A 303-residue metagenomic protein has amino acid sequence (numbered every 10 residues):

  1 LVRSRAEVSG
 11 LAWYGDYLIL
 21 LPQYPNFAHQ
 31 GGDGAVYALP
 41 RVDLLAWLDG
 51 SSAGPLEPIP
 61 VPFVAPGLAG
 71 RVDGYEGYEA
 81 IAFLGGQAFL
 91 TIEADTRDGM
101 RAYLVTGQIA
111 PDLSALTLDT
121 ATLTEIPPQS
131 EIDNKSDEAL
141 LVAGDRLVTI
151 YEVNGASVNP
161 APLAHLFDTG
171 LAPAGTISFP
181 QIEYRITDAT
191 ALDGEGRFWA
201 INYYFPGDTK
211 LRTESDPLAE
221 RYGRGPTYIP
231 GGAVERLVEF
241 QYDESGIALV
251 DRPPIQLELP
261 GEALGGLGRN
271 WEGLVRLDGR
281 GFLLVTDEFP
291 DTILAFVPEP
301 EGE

Functional and structural regions predicted by a protein language model:
L1-E303: Sequence/structural signature of beta-propeller domains
